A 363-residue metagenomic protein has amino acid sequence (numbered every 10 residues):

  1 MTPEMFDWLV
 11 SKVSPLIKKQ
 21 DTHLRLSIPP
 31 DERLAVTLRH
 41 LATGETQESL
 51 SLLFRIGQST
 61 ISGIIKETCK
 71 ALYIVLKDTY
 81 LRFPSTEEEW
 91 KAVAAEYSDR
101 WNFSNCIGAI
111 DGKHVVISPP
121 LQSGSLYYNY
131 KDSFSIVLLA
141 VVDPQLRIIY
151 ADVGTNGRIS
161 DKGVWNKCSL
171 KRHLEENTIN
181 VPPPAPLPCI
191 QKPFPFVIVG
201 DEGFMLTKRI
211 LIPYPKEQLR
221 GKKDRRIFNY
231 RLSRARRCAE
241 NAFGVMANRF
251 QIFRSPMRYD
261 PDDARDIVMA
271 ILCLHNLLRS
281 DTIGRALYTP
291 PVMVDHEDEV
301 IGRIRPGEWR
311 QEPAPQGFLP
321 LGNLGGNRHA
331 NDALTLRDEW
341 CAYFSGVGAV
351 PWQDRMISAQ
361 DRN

Functional and structural regions predicted by a protein language model:
M1-N363: Short, polybasic Lys/Arg-rich linear motifs in disordered N-terminal/cytosolic regions
